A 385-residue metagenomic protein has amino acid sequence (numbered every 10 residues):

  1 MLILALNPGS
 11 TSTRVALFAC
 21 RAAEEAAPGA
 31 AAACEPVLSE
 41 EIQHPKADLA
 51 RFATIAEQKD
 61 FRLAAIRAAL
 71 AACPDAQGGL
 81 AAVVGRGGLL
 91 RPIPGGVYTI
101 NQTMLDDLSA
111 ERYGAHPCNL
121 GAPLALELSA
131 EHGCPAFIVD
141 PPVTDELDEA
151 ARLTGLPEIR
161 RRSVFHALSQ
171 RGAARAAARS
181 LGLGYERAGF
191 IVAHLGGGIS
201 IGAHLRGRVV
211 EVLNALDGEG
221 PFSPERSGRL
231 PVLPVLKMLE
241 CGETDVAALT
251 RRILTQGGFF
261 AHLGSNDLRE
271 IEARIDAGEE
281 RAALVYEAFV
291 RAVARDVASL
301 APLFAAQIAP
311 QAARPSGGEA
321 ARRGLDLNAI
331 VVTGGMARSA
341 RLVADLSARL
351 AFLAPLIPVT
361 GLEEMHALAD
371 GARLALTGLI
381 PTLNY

Functional and structural regions predicted by a protein language model:
I3-E57: Short glycine-rich, Thr/Ser-proximal phosphate-binding strand/loop in the N-terminal lobe of ATP-dependent enzymes
P36-V84: Conserved active-site "lid/cap" helical segment
A68-A81, S180-G184, V297-Q311, G317-L327: Phosphate/pyrophosphate-binding loops at sites that engage ATP/ADP/AMP, CoA/4′-phosphopantetheine, polyphosphate
L70-C118, P135, V143-T154: Short beta-strand-loop/turn "lid" adjacent to the catalytic site in phosphate-handling enzymes
L120-E127, I138, L153, E158-G189 (+2 more regions): Glycine-rich phosphate-binding loop plus the immediately following alpha-helix
R251-A306, R322-G324: Adenine-nucleotide phosphate-binding core of ATP-dependent small-molecule kinases
L325-L346: Glycine-rich phosphate-binding loops at beta-strand->alpha-helix junctions
A337-R338, A344, I357-Y385: Glycine-rich phosphate-binding/hydrolytic loop that grips phosphoryl groups
